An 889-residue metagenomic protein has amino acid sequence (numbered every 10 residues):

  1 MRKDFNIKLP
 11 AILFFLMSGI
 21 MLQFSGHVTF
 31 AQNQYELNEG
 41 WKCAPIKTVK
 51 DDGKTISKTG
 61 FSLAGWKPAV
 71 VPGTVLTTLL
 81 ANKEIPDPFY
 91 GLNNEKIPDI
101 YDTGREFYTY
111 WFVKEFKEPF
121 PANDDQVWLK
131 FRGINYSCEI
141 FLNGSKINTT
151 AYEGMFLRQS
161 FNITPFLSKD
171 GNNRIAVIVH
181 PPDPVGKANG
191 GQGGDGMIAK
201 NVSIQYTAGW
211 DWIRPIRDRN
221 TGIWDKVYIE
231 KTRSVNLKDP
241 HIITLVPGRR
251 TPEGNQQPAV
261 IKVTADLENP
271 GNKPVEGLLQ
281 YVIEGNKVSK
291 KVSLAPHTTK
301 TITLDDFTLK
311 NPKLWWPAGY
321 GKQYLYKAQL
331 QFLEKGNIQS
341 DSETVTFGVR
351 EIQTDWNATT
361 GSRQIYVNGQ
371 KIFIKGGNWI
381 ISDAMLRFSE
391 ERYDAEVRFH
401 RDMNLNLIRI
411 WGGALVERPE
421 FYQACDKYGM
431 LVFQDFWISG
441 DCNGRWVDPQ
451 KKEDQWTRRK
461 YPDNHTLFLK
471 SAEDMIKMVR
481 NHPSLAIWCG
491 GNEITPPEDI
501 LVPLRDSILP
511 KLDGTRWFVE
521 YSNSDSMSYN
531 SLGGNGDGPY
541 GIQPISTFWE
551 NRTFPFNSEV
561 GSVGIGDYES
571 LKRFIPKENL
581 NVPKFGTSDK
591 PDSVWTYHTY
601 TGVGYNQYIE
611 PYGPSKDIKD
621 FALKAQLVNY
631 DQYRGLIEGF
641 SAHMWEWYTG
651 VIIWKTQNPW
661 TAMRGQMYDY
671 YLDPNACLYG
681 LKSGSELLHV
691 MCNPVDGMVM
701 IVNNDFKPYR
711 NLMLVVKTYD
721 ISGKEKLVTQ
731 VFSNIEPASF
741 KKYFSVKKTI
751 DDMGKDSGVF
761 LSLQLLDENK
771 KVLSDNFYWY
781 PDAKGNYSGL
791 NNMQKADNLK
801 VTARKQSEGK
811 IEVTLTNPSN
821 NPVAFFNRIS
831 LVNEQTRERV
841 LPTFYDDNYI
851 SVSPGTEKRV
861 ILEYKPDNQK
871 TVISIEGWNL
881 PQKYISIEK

Functional and structural regions predicted by a protein language model:
F30-N93, I178, P182-T207, I223-W224 (+3 more regions): Accessory carbohydrate-binding/adhesion or oligomerization-edge regions at the termini of glycan-active proteins
Y35-E36, K42-D51, F61, A69-L80 (+7 more regions): Substrate-binding clefts and catalytic carboxylate motifs of secreted carbohydrate-active enzymes
K42-T48, N82, D102-N236, P270-G271 (+2 more regions): Accessory beta-strand-rich segments of carbohydrate-active enzymes
T77-F131, N135-N143, N148-F156, S234 (+6 more regions): Active-site-adjacent substrate/metal-binding segments within catalytic domains of carbohydrate-active enzymes
L167-N172, T264-N357: Extended acidic/polar, glycine-enriched regions that form or flank non-catalytic beta-rich accessory modules
K287-K313, L714, I721-K755, R839-P866: Intrinsically disordered, low-complexity Pro/Gly/Ser/Thr-rich segments with frequent PxxP/GP/PP motifs and embedded
N311-E343, K748-N792, E863-K889: Terminal connector regions
L407-H598, V628, Q632, I637-H643 (+3 more regions): Substrate-binding/catalytic cleft of secreted carbohydrate-active enzymes, primarily glycoside hydrolases
